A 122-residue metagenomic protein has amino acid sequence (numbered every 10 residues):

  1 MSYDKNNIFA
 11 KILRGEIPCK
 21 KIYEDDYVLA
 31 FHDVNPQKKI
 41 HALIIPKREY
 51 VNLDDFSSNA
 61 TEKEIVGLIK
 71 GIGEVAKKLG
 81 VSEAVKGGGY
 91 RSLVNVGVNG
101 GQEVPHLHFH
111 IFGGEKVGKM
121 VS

Functional and structural regions predicted by a protein language model:
M1-S122: HIT superfamily nucleotide-processing domains
